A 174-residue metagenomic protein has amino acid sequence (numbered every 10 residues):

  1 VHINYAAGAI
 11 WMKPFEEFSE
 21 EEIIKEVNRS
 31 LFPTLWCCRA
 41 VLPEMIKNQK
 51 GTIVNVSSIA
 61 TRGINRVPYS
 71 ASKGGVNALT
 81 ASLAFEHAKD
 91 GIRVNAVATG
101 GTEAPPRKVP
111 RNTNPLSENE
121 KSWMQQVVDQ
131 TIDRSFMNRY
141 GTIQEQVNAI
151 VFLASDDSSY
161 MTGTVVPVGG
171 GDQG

Functional and structural regions predicted by a protein language model:
K13-F15, S19-V27, S117, V127 (+1 more regions): Substrate-binding pocket helix/loop in short-chain dehydrogenase/reductase
E16-L35, K50, V54, V76 (+1 more regions): Catalytic Tyr-X3-Lys loop
C38, S72: Active-site helix of classical SDR
P43, F85-K89, S159: Alpha-helical segment proximal to the catalytic Tyr-Lys
S58: Residue(s) in the substrate-gating loop at a strand-loop-helix junction that position the organic substrate next
K89, G101-R134: A glycine/serine/threonine-rich, flexible loop-to-helix segment that serves as the NAD(P) cofactor-binding "lid"
W123, S135-Q146: A conserved structural motif in NAD(P)-dependent oxidoreductases
I150-V151, T162-G174: Short C-terminal tail/terminal secondary-structure segment of NAD(P)H-dependent dehydrogenase/reductase domains
